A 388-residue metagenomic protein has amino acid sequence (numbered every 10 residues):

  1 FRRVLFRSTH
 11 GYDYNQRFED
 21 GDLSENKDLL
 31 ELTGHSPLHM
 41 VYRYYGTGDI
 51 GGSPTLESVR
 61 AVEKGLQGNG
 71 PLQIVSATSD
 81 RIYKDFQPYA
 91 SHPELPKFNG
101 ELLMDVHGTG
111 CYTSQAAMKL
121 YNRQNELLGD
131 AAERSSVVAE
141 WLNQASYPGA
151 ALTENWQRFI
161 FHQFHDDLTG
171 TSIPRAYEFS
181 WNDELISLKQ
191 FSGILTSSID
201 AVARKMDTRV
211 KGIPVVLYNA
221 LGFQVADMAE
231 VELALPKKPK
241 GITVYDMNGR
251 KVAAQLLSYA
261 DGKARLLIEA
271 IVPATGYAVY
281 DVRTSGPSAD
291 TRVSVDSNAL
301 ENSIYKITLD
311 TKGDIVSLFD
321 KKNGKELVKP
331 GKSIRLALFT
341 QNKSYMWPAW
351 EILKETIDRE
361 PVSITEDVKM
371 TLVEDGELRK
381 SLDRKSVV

Functional and structural regions predicted by a protein language model:
F1: Active-site neighborhoods of enzyme catalytic cores
V4-L5: Short, small-residue-biased leader/transition segments that mark boundaries at the very start of proteins
Y12-T33, E351, T356-I357: Alpha-helical scaffold elements lining the catalytic groove of polysaccharide deacetylases
Q16-D22, S53-E57, F86-Y89, T171-S172 (+3 more regions): Short conserved micro-motifs at the rims of enzyme active sites and ligand-binding pockets
L23-A139, N143-S146: Structured mid-domain segments that build the active-site/substrate or prosthetic-cofactor binding neighborhood
Y45, N155-I160: Short alpha-helical scaffolding segments that buttress acidic/His motifs in well-ordered protein cores
Q73-I82, N99, F159, T275 (+2 more regions): Carbohydrate-recognition beta-sandwich/jelly-roll modules in extracellular/periplasmic carbohydrate-active proteins
G149-T153, F161-V388: Catalytic and substrate-binding regions of extracellular carbohydrate-active enzymes, especially polysaccharide lyases
